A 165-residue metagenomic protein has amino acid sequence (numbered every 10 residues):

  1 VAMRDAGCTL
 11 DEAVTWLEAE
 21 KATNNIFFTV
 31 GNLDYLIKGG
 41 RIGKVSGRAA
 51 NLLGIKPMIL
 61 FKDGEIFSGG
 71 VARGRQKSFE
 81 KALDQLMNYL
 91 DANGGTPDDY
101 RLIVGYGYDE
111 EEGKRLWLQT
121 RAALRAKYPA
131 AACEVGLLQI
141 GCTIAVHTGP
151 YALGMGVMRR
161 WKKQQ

Functional and structural regions predicted by a protein language model:
V1-Q165: Mixed-charge interfacial surface used for oligomerization/domain docking and macromolecular partner engagement
